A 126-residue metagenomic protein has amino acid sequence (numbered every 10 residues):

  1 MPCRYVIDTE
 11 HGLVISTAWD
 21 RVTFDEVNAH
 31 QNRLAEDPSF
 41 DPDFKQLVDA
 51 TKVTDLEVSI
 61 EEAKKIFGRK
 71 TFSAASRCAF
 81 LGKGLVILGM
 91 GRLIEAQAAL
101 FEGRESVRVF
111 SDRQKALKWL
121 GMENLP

Functional and structural regions predicted by a protein language model:
M1-P126: Amphipathic, Lys/Arg-enriched alpha-helical "gate/interface" segment within cytosolic domains that mediates
